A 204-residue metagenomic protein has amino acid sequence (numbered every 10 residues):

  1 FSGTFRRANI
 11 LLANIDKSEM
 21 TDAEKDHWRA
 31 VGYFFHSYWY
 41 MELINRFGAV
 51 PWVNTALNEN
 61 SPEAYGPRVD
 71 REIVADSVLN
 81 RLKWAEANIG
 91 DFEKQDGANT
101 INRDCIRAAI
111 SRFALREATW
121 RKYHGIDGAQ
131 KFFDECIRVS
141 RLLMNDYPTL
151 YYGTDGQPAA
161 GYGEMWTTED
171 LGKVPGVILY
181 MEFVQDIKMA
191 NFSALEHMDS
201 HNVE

Functional and structural regions predicted by a protein language model:
F1, A75, L79-E86, T100-E204: An aromatic- and glycine-enriched ligand-binding surface/loop that stacks and positions planar moieties
F1-F47, E63-D76, L82-D96: Conserved, well-structured interaction surfaces
I15, T55, M181-F183: Active-site-proximal beta-strand/loop segments in catalytic clefts of secreted hydrolases
D16, I44-P51, E93, F113-G125: Short coil/turn linking the two alpha-helices of tandem helical-hairpin repeats
T21, W52-T55, Y152-D155: Short, hydrophobic secondary-structure boundary micro-motifs
V31, P51, G176-I178: Beta-sheet entry/capping signal
H36, Y40, A49, V53 (+1 more regions): Aromatic-lined, polymer-binding surfaces characteristic of secreted/periplasmic polysaccharide-degrading enzymes
A49-E72, W120-D134: Short coil/linker segments at helix-helix boundaries
